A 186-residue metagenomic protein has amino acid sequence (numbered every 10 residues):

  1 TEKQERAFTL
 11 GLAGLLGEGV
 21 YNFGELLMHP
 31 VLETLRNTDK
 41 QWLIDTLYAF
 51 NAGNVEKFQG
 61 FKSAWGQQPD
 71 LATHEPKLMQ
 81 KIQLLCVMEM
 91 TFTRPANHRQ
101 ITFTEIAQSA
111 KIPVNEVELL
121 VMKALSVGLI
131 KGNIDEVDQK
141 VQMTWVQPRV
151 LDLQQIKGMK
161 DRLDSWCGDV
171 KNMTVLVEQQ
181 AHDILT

Functional and structural regions predicted by a protein language model:
T1-T186: Charged, E/D/K/R/S-rich low-complexity terminal regions of large eukaryotic assembly subunits
